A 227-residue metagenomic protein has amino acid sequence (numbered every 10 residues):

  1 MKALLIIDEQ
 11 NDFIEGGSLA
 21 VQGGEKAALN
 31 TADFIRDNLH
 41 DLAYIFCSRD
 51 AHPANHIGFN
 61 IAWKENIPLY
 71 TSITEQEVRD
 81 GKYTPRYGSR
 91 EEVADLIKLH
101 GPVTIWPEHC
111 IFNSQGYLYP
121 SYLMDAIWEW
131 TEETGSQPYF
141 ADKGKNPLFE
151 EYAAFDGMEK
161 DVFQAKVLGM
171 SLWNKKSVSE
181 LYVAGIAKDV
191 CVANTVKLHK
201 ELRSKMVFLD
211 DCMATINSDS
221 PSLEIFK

Functional and structural regions predicted by a protein language model:
M1-L4: Extreme N-terminal starter segment of soluble prokaryotic enzymes
G17-G24, A154-M158: Short glycine-enriched, charge-decorated loop/helix-capping segments at active-site entrances that position
L29-E180: Active-site alpha/beta core segments
T31-D37, V192-K205: Histidine-anchored nucleotide/phosphate-binding helix
F46-R49, V196, M206-C212: Short internal beta-strands
P53, K175-E201: Catalytic cysteine-centered active loop of the rhodanese-like fold, especially the PTP/DSP P-loop
S121-W128, D219-K227: Structural recognition of alpha->loop->beta junctions
A184-G185, S204-S218: A short glycine-rich beta-strand->turn/loop micro-motif centered on a GG-aromatic cluster
